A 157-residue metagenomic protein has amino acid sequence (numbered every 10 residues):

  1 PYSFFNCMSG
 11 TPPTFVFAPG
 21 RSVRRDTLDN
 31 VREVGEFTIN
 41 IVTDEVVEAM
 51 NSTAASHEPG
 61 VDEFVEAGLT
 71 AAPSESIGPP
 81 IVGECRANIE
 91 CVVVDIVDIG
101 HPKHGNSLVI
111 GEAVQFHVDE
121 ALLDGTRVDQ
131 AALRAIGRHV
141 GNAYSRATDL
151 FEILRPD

Functional and structural regions predicted by a protein language model:
P1-D157: Basic, polyanion-binding surface patches
